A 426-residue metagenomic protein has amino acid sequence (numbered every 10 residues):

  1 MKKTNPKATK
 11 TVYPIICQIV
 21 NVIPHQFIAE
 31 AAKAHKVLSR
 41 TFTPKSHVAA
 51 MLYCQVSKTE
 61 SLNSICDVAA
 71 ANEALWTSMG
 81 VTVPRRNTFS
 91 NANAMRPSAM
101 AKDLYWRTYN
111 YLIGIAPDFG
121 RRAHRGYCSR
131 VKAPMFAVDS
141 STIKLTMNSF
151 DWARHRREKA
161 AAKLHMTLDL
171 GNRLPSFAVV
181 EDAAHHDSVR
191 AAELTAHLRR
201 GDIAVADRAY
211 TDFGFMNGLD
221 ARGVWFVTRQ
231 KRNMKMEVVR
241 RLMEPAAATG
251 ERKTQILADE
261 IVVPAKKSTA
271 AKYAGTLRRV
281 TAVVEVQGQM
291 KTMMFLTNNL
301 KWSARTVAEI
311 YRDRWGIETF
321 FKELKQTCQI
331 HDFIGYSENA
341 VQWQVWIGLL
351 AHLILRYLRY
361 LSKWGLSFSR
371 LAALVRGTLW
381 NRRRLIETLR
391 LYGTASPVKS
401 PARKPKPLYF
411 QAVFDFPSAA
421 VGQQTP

Functional and structural regions predicted by a protein language model:
M1-S64, V68, R96, D103-R107 (+3 more regions): Single, function-defining residue in the core of a domain
A70-M79: Extended, structured, electrostatic nucleic-acid-contact surfaces
A74-L75, D118-R121, N148-R154, H185 (+1 more regions): Short acidic (Asp/Glu) patches
T77-S78, R122-G126, W152-R156, F215: Catalytic micro-motifs at enzyme active sites that drive phosphoryl/nucleotidyl and oxygen chemistry
S78-R96: Major-groove recognition helix of helix-turn-helix-like DNA-binding domains
M100-A116: Short Lys/Arg-enriched helix C-cap and helix-to-coil transition segments that create basic nucleic-acid-contact patches
I113-S129, L145: Long amphipathic N-terminal alpha/beta scaffold segment
